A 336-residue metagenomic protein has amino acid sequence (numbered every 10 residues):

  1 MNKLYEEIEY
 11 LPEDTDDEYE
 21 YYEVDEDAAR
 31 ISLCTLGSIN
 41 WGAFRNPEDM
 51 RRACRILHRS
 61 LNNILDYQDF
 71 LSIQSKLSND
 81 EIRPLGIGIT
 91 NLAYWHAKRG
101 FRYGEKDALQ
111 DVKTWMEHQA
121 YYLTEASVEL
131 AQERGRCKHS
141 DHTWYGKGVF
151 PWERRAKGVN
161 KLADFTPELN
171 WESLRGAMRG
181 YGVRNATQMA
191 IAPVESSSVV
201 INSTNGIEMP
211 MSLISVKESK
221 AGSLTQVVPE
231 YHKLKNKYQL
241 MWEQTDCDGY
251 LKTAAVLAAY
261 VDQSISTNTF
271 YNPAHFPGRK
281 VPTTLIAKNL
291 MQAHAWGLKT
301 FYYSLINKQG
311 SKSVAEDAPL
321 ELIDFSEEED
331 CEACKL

Functional and structural regions predicted by a protein language model:
M1-N79, I89-R99, S203-N205, P210-L234 (+2 more regions): Function-dense linear segments that define catalytic or interfacial modules in macromolecule-processing proteins
T15, L61, L65-D66, A163-E168 (+2 more regions): Catalytic alpha/beta core of large soluble enzyme barrels
E20-A28, F44-R52, S75-I87, R99-H118 (+7 more regions): Alpha-helix capping and helix-loop boundary segments enriched in small/acidic/polar residues
L36, L92, E195, A293 (+1 more regions): Hydrophobic, well-ordered secondary-structure elements that form the walls of internal hydrophobic environments
C54-K76, D80, R102-V194, S266: Internal maturation/activation junctions in enzymes
P84-N91, Y121-Y122, V149-V159, N202 (+2 more regions): Short glycine/threonine-rich loop-to-helix capping motif typified by GTGT followed within a few residues by an Asp-Pro
I323-L336: Short acidic, low-complexity intrinsically disordered linear motifs used for protein-protein interactions
